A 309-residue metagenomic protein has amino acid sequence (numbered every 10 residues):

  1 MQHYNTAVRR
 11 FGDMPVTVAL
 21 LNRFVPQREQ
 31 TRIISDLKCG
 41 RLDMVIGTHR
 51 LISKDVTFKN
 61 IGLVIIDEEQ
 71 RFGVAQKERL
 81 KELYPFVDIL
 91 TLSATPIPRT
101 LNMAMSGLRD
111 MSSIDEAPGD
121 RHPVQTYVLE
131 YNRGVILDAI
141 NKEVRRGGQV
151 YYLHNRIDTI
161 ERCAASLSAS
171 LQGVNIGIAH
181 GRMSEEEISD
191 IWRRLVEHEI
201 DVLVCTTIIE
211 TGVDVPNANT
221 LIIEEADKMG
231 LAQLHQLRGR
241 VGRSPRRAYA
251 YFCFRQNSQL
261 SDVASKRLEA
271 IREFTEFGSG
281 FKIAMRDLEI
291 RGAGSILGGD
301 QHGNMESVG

Functional and structural regions predicted by a protein language model:
M1-V45, H49-R50, Y127, S168-A169 (+1 more regions): Conserved nucleic-acid-binding Ia/Ib motif block in the N-terminal RecA-like helicase ATPase lobe
Q2-H3, Q30, S53-K59, E69-L83 (+3 more regions): Conserved ATPase-coupling elements of RecA-like P-loop NTPase cores
L21-V45, S53-I61, S184-V202: Conserved motor-coupling elements within RecA-like helicase/translocase cores
G47, I65-I66, C205, I223: Hydrophobic residues in beta-strands of the RecA-like P-loop NTPase core, especially within AAA+ ATPase
R50-I52, Q70-R71, T95-P96, I157 (+1 more regions): Short glycine-rich anion-binding loops that position phosphate/pyrophosphate groups of nucleotides and phosphorylated
F58-Q149: Post-DEXD/H (motif II) to motif III coupling segment of the RecA-like Helicase ATP-binding lobe
T91, R133-Y151, N155, T159-R162 (+1 more regions): C-terminal helicase module of SF1/SF2 nucleic-acid helicases/translocases
